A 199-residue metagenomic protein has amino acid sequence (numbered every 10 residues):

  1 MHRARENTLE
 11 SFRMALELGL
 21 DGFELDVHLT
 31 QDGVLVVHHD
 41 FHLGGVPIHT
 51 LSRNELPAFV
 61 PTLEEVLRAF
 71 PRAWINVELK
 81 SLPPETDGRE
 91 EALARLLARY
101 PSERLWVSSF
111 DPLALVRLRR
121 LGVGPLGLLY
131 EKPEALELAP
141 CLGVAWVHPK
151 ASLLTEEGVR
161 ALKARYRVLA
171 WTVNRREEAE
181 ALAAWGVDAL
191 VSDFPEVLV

Functional and structural regions predicted by a protein language model:
M1-V199: Phosphate-group recognition and catalysis centered on beta-loop-alpha active-site segments
